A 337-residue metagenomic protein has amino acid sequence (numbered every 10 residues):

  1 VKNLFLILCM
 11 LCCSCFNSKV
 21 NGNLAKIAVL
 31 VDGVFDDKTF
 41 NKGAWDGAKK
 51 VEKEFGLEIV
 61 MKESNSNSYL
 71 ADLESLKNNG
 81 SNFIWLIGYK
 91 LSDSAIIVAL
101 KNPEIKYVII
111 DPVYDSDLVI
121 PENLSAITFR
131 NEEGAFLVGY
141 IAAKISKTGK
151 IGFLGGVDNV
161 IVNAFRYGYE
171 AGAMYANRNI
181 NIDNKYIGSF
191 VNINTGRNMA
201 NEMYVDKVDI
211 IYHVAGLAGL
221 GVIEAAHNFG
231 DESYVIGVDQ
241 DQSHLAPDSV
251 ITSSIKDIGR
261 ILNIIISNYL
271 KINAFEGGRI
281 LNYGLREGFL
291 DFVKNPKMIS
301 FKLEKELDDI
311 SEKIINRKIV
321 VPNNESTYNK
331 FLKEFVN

Functional and structural regions predicted by a protein language model:
C12-S14: C-terminal motif of bacterial Sec signal peptides marking the signal peptidase cleavage site
F16-S18: Bacterial signal peptide processing site
K26-D46, V51, V60-N67, Y89 (+1 more regions): Extracytoplasmic "Venus flytrap"
A48, G134-I180, N184, G278-I299: An alpha-beta-alpha
E54-S64, N177-F190: Short beta-strand elements in bilobed, periplasmic/extracellular small-molecule ligand-binding domains
S81-Y89, K106-I110, K207-G216, I236-V238: Periplasmic-binding protein-like
S116-Y140, F153-G156, P247-G259: Short beta-strand elements at the ligand-binding edges of bilobed clamshell
I264, L270-N337: Hinge/cleft segment of the Venus flytrap/periplasmic-binding protein
